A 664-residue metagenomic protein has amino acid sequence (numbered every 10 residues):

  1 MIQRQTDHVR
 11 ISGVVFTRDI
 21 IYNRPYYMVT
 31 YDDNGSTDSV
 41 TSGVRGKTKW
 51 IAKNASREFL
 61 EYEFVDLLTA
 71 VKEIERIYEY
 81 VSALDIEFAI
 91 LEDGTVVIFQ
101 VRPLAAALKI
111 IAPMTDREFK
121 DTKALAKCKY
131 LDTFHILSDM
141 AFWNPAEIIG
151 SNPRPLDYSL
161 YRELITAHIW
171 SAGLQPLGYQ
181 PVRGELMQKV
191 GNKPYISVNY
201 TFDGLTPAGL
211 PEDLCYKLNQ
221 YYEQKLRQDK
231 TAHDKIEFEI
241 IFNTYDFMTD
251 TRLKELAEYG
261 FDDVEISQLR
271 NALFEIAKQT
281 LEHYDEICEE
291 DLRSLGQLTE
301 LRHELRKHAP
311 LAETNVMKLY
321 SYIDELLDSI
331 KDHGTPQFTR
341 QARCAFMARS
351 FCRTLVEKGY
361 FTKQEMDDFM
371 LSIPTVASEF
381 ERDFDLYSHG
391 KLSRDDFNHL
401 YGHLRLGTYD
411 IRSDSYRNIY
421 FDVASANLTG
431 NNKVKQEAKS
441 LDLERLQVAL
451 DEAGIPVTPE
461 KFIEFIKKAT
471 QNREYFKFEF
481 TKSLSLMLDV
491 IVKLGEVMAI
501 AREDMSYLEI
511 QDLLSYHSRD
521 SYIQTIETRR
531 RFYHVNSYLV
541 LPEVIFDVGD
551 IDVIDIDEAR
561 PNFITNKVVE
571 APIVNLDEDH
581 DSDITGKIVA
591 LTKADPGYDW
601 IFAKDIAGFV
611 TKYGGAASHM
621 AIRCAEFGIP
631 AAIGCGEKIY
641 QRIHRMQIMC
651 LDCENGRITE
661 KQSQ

Functional and structural regions predicted by a protein language model:
M1: Duplex nucleic acid-engaging cores and interfaces of nucleic-acid transaction enzymes
R4: Noncatalytic nucleic-acid binding interfaces
D7-K433, Y522-I523, E527-I588, T592-A607 (+2 more regions): Conserved divalent-metal-coordinating catalytic cores that perform phosphate/pyrophosphate/nucleotidyl transfer
L68, A348, L443, L484-L488 (+1 more regions): Generic non-transmembrane alpha-helix signal with a bias for helix starts/N-cap capping motifs
P336, T354-K358, P374, E437-P542: Extended, domain-scale alpha-helical bundle/helix-rich regions
A501, M505, A616-S618, I622 (+1 more regions): C-terminal structured domain segments
F609-K612: Short internal beta-strands
